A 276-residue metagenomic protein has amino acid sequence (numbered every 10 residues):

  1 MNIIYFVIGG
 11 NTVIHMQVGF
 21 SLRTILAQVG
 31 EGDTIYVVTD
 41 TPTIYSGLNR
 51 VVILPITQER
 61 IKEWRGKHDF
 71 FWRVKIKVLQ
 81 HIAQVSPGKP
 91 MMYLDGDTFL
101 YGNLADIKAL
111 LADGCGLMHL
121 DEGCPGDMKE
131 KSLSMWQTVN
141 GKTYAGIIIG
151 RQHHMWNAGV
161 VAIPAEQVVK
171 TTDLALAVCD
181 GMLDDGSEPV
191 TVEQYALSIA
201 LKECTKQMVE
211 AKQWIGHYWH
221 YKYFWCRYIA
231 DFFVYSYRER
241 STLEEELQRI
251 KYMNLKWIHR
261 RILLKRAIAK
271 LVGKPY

Functional and structural regions predicted by a protein language model:
M1-R65, Q84-P87, A165, I258-Y276: N-terminal anchoring/stem segment of glycosyltransferases
I14, K67-V74: A short, glycine-/small-residue-rich helix N-cap motif at loop->alpha-helix starts within glycosyltransferase
Y36-V38, P90-D95, L100, L117-H119 (+2 more regions): A structural signal for short, well-ordered beta-strand segments and their strand-loop junctions that often border
I61-D69, P125-S132: Short, charged, surface-exposed secondary-structure boundary motifs
I76-D127: GT-A fold catalytic core of metal-dependent nucleotide-sugar glycosyltransferases, centered on the diacidic
Q137-Q152: Short, flexible, basic/aromatic active-site loop/helix in glycosyltransferases
I148-S236: Catalytic core and acceptor-binding pocket of nucleotide-sugar-dependent glycosyltransferases
W225-Y276: Long, low-complexity C-terminal extensions of enzymes
